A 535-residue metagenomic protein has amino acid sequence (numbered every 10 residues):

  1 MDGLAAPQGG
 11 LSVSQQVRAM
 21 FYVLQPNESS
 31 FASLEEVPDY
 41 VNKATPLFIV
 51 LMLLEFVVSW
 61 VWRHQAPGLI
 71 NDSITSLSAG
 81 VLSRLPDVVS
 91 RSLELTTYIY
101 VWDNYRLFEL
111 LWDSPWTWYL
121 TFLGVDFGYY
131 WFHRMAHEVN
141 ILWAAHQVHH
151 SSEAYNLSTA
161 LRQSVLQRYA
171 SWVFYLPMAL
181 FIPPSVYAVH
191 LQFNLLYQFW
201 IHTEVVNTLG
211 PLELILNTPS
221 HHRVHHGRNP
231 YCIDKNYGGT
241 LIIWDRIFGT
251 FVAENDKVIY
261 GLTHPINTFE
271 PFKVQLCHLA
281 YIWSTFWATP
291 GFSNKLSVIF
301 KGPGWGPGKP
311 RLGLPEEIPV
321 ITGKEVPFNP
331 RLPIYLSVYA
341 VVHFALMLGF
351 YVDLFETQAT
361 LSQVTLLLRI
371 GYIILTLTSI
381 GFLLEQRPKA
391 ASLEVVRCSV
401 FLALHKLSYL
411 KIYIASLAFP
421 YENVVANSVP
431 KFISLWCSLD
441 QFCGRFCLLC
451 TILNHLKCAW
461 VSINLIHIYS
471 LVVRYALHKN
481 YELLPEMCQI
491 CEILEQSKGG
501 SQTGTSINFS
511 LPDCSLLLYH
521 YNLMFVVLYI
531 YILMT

Functional and structural regions predicted by a protein language model:
D2-E28, A154-L157, I182-P183, W200-A340 (+9 more regions): Cytosolic/stromal cytosol-facing helical appendages immediately following the last transmembrane segment
S33, V37, Q65-D72, E109-S114 (+1 more regions): Helix-boundary and loop/linker segments of multi-pass membrane transporters
E36-E55, T75-T96, W116-V125, L166-L195 (+3 more regions): Alpha-helical bilayer-embedded segments of polytopic membrane proteins, i.e., transmembrane/intramembrane helices
P38, A136-Q147, L314-K324, F344-F350 (+1 more regions): Hydrophobic, membrane-facing alpha-helical anchors
L53-I74: Membrane-interface helix-loop junction between the first two transmembrane segments
L53-W60, F132-V139, Y475: Membrane-water interface of transmembrane alpha-helices
G80-L93, L107, L111-Q275: Membrane-embedded catalytic scaffold of the fatty acid hydroxylase/desaturase
T503-T505, S515-H520, M524-M534: Intrinsically disordered, low-complexity terminal segments enriched in Ser/Thr
